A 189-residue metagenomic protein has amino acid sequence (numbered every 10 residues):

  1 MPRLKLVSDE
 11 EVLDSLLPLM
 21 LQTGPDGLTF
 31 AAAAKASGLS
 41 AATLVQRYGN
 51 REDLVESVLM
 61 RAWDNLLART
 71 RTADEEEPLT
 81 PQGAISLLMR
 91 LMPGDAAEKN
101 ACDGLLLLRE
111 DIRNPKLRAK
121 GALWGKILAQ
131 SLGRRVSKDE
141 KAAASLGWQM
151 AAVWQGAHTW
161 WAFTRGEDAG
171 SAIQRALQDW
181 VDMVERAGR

Functional and structural regions predicted by a protein language model:
M1-L6, G188-R189: N-terminal intrinsically disordered/low-complexity leader segments
E11, S15, L19-D53, S57: Helix-turn-helix
E11, S15-T23, N65-A73, L107 (+1 more regions): Solvent-exposed, amphipathic alpha-helical segments
A32, M60-L67: Short, basic, alpha-helical segments at the C-terminal edge of helix-turn-helix-like DNA-binding modules
S57, R71-A101, L146-M150: Hydrophobic alpha-helical connector segments
L67, A96-L105, I112-E140, A144-W148 (+2 more regions): Amphipathic alpha-helical packing segments from all-alpha helical-bundle domains
T70, D74, I112-P115, V136 (+1 more regions): Short amphipathic alpha-helical interaction patches enriched in hydrophobic/aromatic residues with interspersed Lys/Arg
E110, M150-G170, V181-R189: Amphipathic C-terminal alpha-helical segment
